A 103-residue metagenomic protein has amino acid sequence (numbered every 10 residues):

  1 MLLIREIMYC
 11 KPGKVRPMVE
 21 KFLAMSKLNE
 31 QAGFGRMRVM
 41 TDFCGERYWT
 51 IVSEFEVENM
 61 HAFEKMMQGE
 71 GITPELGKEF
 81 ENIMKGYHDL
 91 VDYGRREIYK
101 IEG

Functional and structural regions predicted by a protein language model:
M1-L2, G103: Absolute protein N-terminus
L3-M8: Active-site-flanking beta-strand signature of metal-NTP-handling nucleotidyl enzymes and homologous cyclase-like
Y9-E20: Short, surface-exposed ligand-recognition loops at beta-strand->loop->(often short) alpha-helix junctions that present
C10-P12, V57-N59, K100-G103: Non-catalytic surface loops within mature trypsin-like serine protease
L23-R38, E56-R95: An amphipathic, aromatic/His-enriched active-site/gating alpha helix that lines ligand/cofactor pockets
T41-R47, Y87: A short beta-turn/loop motif at secondary-structure boundaries
E46-M60: Accessory recognition modules or surfaces
R47, G94-E102: Long, low-complexity, Ser/Thr/Gly/Pro-rich intrinsically disordered segments that act as flexible linkers and assembly
